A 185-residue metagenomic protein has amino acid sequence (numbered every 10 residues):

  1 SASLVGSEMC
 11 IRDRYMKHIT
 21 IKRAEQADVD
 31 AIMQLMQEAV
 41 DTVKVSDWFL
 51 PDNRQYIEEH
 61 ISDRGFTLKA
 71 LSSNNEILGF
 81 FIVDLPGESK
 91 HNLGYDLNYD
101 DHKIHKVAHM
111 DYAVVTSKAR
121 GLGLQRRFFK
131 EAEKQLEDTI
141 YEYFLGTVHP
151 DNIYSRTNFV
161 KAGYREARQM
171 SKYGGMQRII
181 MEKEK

Functional and structural regions predicted by a protein language model:
S1-D13: Single conserved hydrophobic/aromatic residue that forms the stacking wall/gate of nucleotide- or nucleobase-binding
H18-Q34, V45: A short beta-loop-alpha structural element at the N-terminal edge of CoA-dependent acyl/N-acetyltransferase catalytic
M33, Q37-E59: Conserved GNAT-fold acetyl-CoA-binding loop/helix
F66-D84: Conserved beta-hairpin
I82-Y112: Conserved acyl-donor/pantetheine-binding loop and adjacent beta-alpha core of acyl/acetyltransferases and related
Y112-V115, G121-K134, T157, K161: Conserved acetyl-CoA-binding loop-helix of GNAT-fold acetyltransferases
L136-V148: Conserved GNAT acetyl-CoA-binding A-motif
D138, P150-R168: Conserved active-site alpha-helix within GNAT-family acetyltransferase domains
